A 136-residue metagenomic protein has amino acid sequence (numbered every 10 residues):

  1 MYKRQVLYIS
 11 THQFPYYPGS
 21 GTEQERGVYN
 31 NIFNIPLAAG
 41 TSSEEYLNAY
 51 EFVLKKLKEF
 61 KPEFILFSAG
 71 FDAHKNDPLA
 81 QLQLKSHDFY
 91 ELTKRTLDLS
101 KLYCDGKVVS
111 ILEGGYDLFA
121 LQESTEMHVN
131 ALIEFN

Functional and structural regions predicted by a protein language model:
K3-N136: A general "terminal functional-core" signal
